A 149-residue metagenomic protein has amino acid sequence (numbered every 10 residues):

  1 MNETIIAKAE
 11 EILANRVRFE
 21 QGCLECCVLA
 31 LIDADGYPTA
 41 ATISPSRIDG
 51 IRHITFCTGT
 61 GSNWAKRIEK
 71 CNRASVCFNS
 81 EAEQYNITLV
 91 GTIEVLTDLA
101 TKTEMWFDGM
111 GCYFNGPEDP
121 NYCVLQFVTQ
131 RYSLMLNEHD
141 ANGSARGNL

Functional and structural regions predicted by a protein language model:
M1-C26: Short, basic/aromatic recognition patches
N2, A7, T88-L149: Charged, gly/pro-rich active-site loop segments
V17-A34, A74-F78: A short, Trp-centered hydrophobic/proline-enriched beta-strand micro-motif
L24-C26, R52-I54, C71-A74, P120-V124: Short, surface-exposed beta-edge/turn micro-motifs
D35-Y37, T92: Residue-level signal for well-ordered, solvent-exposed loop/turn and beta-edge residues enriched in charged/polar side
I43-S46, G91-I93: Hydrophobic/aromatic beta-strand elements that line small-molecule binding cavities or substrate pockets in beta-rich
S44-E83: A short mixed-secondary-structure module that forms the rim of ligand-binding clefts
